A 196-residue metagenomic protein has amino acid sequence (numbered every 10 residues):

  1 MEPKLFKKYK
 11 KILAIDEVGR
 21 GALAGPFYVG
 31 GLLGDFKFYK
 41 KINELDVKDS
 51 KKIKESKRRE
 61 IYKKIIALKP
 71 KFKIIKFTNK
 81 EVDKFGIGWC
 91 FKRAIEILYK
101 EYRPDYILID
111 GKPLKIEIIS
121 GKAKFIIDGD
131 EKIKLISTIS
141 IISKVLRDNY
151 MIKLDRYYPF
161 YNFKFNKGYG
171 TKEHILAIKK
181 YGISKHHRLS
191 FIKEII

Functional and structural regions predicted by a protein language model:
M1-I196: RNase H-like, Mg2+-dependent phosphodiesterase core, and more generally RNA phosphate-backbone-engaging helix-loop
